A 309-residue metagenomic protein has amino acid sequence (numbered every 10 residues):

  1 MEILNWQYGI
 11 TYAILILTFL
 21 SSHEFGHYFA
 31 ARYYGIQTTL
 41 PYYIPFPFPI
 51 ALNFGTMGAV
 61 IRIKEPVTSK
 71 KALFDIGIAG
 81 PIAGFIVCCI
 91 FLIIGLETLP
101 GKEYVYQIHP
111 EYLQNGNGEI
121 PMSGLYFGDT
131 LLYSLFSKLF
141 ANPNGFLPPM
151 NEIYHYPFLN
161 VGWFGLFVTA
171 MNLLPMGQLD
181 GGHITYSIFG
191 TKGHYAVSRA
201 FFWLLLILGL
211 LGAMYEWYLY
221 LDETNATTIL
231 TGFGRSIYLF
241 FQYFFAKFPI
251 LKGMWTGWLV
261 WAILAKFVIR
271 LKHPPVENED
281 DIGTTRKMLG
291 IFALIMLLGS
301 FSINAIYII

Functional and structural regions predicted by a protein language model:
M1-I309: Hydrophobic transmembrane alpha-helices and their immediate loop junctions in multi-pass integral membrane proteins
